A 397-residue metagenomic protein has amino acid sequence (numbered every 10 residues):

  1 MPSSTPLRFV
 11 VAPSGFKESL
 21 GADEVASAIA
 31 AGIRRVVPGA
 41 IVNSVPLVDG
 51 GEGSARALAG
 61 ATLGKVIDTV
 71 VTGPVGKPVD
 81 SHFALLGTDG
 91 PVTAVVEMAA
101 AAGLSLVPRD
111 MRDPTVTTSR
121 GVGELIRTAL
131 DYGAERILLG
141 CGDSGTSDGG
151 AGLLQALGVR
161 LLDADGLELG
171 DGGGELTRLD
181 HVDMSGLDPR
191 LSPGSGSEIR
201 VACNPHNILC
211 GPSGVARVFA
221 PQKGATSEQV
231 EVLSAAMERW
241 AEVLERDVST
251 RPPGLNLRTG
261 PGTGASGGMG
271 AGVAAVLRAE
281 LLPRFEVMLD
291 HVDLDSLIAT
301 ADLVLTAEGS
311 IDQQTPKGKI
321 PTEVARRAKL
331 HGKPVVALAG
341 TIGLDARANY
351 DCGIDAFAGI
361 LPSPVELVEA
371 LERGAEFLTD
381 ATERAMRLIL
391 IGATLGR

Functional and structural regions predicted by a protein language model:
P2-C141, G145-R397: N-terminal loops that bind phosphate or other acidic moieties and the adjacent beta-alpha structural core
